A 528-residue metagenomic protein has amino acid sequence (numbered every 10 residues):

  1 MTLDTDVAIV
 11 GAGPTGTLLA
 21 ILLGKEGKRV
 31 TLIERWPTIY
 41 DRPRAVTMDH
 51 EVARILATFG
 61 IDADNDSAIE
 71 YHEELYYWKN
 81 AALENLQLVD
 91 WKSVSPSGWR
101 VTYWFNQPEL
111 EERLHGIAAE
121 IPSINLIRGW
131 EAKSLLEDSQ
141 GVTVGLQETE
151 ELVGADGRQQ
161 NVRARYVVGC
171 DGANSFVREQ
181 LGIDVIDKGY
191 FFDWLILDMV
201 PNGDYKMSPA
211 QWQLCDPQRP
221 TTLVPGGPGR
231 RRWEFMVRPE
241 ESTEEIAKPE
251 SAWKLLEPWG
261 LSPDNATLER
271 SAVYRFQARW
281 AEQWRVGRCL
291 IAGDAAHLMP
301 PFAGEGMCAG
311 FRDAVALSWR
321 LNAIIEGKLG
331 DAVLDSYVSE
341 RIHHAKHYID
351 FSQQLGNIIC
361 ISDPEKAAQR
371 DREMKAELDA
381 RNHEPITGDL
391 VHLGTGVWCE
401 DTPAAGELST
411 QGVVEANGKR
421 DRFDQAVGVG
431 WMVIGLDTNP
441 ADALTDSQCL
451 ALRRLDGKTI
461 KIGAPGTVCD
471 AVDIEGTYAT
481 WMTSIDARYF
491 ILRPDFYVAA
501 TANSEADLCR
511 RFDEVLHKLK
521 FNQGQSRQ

Functional and structural regions predicted by a protein language model:
T2-D6, V10, K25-E26, K79-S93 (+6 more regions): Helical substrate-recognition/capping region of FAD-dependent monooxygenase/halogenase enzymes
L3-T5, G154-Y166: Core beta-strand elements of the Rossmann-like FAD/NAD(P) dinucleotide-binding domain in flavoenzyme oxidoreductases
G16-T17: N-terminal Rossmann-fold NAD(P) dinucleotide-binding loop
G24-R44: Glycine-rich FAD pyrophosphate-binding loop
R44, D49-I117: Active-site-adjacent segment of FAD-dependent monooxygenases/related oxidoreductases
I61, G116, S139, Y166 (+1 more regions): Conserved FAD-binding catalytic core of PHBH/FMO-like flavoproteins
R128-V142: A conserved short coil-to-beta-strand element within the FAD-binding core of flavoproteins
E245-A309, H344, Y348-F351, I386 (+1 more regions): FAD/FMN-dependent oxidoreductases across multiple families
